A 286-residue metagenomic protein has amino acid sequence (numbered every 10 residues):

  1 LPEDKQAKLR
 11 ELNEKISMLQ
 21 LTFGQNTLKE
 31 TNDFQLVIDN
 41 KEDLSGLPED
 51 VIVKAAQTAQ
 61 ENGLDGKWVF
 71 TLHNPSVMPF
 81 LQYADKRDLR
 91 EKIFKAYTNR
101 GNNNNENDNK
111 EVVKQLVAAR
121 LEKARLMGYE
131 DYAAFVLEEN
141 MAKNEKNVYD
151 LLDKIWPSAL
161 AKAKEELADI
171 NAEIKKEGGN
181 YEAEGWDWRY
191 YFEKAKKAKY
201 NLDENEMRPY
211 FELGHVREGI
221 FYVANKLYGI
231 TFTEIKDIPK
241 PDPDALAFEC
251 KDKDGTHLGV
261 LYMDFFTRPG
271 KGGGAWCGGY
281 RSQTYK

Functional and structural regions predicted by a protein language model:
Q6-N13: Short, charged, amphipathic alpha-helical segments
K15-M18, Q25, K29-T71, K114 (+2 more regions): Active-site-proximal, well-structured secondary-structure segments within enzyme catalytic domains
N74, E91, N103-N107, K114: Substrate/cofactor-recognition hotspot
N74-S76, Y83-R87, A247: His/Glu-rich zincin catalytic helix
F80-Y83, G272-G274: Short conserved micro-motifs at the rims of enzyme active sites and ligand-binding pockets
Y83-R100, E139: Short, charge-rich amphipathic alpha-helices with coiled-coil/heptad character
L89, I93, N105, E122 (+1 more regions): Surface-exposed loop/turn segments and immediately adjacent short secondary-structure elements within folded domains
